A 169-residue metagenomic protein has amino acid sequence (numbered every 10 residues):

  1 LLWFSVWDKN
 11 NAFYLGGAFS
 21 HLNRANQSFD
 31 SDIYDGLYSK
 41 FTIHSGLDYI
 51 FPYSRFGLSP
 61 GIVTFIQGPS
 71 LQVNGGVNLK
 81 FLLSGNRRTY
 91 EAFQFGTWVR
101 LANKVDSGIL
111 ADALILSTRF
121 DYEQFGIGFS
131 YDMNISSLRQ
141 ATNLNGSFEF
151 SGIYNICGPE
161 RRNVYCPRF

Functional and structural regions predicted by a protein language model:
L1-I43: Hydrophobic, aromatic-enriched interface-forming segments
D35-F169: Outer membrane beta-barrel transmembrane domains
